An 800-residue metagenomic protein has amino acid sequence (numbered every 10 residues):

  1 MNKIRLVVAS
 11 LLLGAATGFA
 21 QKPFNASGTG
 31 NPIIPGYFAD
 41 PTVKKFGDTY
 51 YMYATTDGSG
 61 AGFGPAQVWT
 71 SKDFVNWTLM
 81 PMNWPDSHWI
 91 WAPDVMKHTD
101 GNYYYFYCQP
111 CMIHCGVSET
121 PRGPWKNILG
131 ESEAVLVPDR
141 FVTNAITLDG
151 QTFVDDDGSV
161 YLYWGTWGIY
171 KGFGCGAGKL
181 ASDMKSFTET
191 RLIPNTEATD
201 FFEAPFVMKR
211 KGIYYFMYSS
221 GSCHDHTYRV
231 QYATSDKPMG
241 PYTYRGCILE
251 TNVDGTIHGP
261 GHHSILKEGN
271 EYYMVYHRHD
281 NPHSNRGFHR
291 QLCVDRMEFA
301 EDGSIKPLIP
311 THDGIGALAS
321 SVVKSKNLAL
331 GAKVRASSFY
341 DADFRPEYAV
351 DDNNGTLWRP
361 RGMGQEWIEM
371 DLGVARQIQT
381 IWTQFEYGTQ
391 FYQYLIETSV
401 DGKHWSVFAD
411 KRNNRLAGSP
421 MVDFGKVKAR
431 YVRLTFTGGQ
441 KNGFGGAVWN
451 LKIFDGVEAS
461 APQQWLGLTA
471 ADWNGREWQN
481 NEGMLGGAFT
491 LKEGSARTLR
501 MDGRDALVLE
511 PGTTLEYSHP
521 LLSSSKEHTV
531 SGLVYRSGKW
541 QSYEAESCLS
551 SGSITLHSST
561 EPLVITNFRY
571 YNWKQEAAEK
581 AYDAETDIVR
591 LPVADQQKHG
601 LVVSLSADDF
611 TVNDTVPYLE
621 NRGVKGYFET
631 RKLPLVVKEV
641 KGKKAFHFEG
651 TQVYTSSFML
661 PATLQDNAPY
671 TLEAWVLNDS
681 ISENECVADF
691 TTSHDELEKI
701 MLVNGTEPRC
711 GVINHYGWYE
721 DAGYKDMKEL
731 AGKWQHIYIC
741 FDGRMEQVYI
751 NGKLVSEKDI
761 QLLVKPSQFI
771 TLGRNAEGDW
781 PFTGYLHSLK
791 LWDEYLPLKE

Functional and structural regions predicted by a protein language model:
Q21-T199, K209-G255, N270-E271, H277-S321 (+1 more regions): Beta-rich carbohydrate-recognition and catalytic domains
G287-Q291, G439-V448, S558-N567, Q747-Y749 (+1 more regions): Extracellular carbohydrate recognition
M297, I381, I396, L451-I453 (+5 more regions): Extracellular beta-strand elements of beta-rich domains used for carbohydrate recognition/degradation or cell-matrix
D302, T311-D351, R361, E386-L395 (+4 more regions): Juxtadomain low-complexity/linker regions and immediately adjacent membrane-anchoring helices
D351-P462, N572: Aromatic, loop-rich ligand-recognition surfaces of beta-strand-rich domains
Q464-W465, D472-S551, P562-I565, N572-A581 (+7 more regions): Extracellular glycan-recognition modules
T514-S524, G711-H736: Short, aromatic/His-centered strand-loop micro-motif at the edge of beta-sheets
A545-L563, K758-Y785: Flexible glycan-contacting loops in extracellular carbohydrate-active proteins
